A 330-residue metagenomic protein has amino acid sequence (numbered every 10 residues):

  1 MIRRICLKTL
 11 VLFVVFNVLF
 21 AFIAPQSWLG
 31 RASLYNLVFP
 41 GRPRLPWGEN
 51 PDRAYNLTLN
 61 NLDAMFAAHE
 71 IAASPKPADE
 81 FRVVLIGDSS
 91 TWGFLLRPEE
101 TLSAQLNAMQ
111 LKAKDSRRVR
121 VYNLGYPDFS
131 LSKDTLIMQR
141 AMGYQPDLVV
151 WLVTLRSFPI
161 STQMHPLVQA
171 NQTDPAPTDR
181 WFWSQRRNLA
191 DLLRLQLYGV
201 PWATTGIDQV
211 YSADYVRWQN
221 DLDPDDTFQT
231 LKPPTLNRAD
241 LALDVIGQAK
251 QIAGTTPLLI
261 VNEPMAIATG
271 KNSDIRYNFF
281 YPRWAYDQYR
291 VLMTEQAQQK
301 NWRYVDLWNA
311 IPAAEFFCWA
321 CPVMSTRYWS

Functional and structural regions predicted by a protein language model:
M1-I5, A242, R303, C321-S330: Histidine-centered active-site loop/cap adjacent to the catalytic His in serine esterases/O-acetyl transfer systems
L7-A24: Hydrophobic membrane-insertion alpha-helices, especially the h-region of bacterial N-terminal signal peptides
P25-S116, A314-E315: Membrane/wall-proximal cationic-aromatic binding patches
E80-F81, R117-V119, Y144-V149, G254-L259 (+1 more regions): Loop/turn elements at helix/coil->beta-strand transitions in domains of secreted/extracellular proteins
I86-D88, L152, V261: Short hydrophobic segments within beta-strands
S89-L96, N123-P127, P234-N237, F279-R283 (+1 more regions): Second-shell loop/turn segments in exported
S90-P177: Conserved SGNH/GDSL esterase-like catalytic core that processes O-acyl groups on lipids and polysaccharides
S157-T294, L307-E315: Serine-dependent acyl-ester chemistry module
